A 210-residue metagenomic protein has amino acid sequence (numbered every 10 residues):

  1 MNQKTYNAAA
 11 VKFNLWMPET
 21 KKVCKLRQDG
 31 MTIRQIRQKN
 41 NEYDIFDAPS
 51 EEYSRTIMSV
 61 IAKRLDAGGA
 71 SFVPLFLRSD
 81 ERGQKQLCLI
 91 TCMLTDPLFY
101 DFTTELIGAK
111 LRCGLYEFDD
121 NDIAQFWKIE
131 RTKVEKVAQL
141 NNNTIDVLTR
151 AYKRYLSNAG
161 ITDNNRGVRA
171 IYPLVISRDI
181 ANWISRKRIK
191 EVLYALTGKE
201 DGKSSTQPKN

Functional and structural regions predicted by a protein language model:
M1-Q86: Eukaryotic partner-binding/assembly regions in large regulatory complexes
Y6-F13, M17, K21-G30, C92-M93 (+3 more regions): Leucine-rich, amphipathic alpha-helical/linker segments
Q86-I90, L94-E117: Positively charged, polyanion-binding regions of nucleic-acid-associated proteins
M93, P97, E117-N121, N142-R150: Short, amphipathic alpha-helical segments
D101-E105, Q125, R154: Contiguous, well-ordered alpha-helical segments that form the cores/surfaces of helical PPI scaffolds
I107, L111-R112, R131-L140: Long, low-complexity intrinsically disordered regions
D119-K133: DNA-recognition alpha helix
A138-N210: Accessory, usually C-terminal, subdomains that scaffold auxiliary metal cofactors
